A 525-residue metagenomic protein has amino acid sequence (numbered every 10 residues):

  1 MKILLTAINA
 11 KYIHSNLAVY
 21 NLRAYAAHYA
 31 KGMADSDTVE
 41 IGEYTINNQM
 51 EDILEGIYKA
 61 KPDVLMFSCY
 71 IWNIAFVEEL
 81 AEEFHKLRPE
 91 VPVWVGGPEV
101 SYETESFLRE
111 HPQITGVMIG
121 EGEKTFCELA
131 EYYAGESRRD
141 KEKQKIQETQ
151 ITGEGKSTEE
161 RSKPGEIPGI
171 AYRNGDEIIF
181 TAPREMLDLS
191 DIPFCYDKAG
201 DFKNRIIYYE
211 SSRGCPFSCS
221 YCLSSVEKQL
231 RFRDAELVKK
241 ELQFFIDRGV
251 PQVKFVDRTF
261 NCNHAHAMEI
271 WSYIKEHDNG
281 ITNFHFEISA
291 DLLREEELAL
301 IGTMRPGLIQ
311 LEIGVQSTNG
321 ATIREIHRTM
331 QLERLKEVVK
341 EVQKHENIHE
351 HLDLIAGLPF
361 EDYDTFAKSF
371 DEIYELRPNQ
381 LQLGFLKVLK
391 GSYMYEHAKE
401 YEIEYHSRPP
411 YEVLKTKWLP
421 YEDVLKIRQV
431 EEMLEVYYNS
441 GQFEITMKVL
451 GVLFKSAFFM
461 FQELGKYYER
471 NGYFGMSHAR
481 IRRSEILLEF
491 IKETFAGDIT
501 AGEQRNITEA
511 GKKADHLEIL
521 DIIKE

Functional and structural regions predicted by a protein language model:
M1-I3, G165-S211: N-terminal [4Fe-4S]-dependent radical SAM core
K2, A18, Y25, Y29 (+1 more regions): Glycine-rich beta-alpha loop elements in corrinoid/cobalamin-binding modules across cobalamin-dependent enzymes
K2-I8, K31-T38, M50, L54-I57 (+5 more regions): Radical SAM enzyme core and accessory elements
T6-N9, S68, G96, V256: Short hydrophobic segments within beta-strands
Y12-A18: Short N-terminal binding/cap micro-motifs at the start of the first secondary-structure element
A30-D35, H85-E90, P112, K275-I281 (+2 more regions): Short helix-capping segments at alpha-helix termini
V64-M66, K239, I246-V256, I281-E287 (+3 more regions): Conserved C-terminal portion of the radical SAM core fold that forms the substrate/S-adenosylmethionine-binding
S190-K344, I348: Radical SAM [4Fe-4S] cluster-binding motif and immediate context
